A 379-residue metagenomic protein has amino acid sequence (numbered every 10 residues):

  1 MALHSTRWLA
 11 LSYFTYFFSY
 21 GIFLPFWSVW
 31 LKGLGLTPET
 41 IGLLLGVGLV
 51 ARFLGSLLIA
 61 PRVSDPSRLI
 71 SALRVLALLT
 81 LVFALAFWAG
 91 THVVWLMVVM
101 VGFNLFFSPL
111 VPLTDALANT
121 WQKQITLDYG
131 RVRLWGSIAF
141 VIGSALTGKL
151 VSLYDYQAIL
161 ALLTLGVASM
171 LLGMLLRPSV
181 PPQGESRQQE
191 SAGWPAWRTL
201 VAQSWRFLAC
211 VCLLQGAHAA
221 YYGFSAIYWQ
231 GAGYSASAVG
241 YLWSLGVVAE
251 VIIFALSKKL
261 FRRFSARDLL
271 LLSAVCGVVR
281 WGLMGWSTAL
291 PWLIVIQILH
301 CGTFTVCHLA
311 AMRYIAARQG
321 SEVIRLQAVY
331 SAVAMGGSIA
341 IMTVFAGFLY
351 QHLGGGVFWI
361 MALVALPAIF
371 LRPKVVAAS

Functional and structural regions predicted by a protein language model:
M1-L3, R177-Q215: Juxtamembrane intracellular "pre-TM" segments in multi-pass secondary transporters
A2-L49, Q203-L242, H308: Helix-loop boundary and gating motifs at the non-cytosolic
F14, F83-A84, V93-V111, C212-L213 (+1 more regions): Hydrophobic core of transmembrane alpha-helices in multi-pass small-molecule transporters, especially MFS/SLC-type
W27, F107-K123, T305-Q319: Intracellular juxtamembrane helix-capping segments at the cytosolic ends of symmetry-related transmembrane helices
L54-R68, V151-S152, I252-S265, Y350: Helix-to-loop junctions at the C-terminal end of transmembrane segments in multipass secondary transporters
S71-L85, T164, D268-L283: Structural signature of the two symmetry-related core transmembrane helices
A158-L176, G356-K374: Symmetry-related core transmembrane helices of the 12-TM Major Facilitator Superfamily/SLC fold
I324-L353: A late C-terminal transmembrane helix in Major Facilitator Superfamily
